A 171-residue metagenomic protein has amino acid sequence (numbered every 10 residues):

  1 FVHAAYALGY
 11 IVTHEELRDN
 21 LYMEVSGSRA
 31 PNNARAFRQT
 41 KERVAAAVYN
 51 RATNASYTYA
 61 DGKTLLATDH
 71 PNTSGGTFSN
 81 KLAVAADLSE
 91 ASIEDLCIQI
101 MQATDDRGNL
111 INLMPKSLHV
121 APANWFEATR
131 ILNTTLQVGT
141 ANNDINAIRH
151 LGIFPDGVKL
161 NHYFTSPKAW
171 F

Functional and structural regions predicted by a protein language model:
F1-A46: Flexible, glycine/threonine- and acidic-rich loop/arm segments that mediate assembly and lattice contacts in viral
Y6, D61, M114: Residues that flank catalytic or metal-binding motifs in active/ligand-binding sites
Y10, A60, T64-L65: Conserved binding/catalytic microenvironments
E15-L17, E24, S56, T64 (+1 more regions): Residue-level preference for alpha-helix termini and adjacent loops
Y22, Y49, N54, H70-P71: Short capping/connector residues at structural and topological boundaries
V25-G27, N50, T135: Hydrophobic alpha-helical segments
E42-D61: Short, glycine/acidic-rich hinge or "gate" loops at secondary-structure transitions that mediate conformational
T64-S117, P122-F171: Sequence/fold signature of self-assembling virion shell proteins
